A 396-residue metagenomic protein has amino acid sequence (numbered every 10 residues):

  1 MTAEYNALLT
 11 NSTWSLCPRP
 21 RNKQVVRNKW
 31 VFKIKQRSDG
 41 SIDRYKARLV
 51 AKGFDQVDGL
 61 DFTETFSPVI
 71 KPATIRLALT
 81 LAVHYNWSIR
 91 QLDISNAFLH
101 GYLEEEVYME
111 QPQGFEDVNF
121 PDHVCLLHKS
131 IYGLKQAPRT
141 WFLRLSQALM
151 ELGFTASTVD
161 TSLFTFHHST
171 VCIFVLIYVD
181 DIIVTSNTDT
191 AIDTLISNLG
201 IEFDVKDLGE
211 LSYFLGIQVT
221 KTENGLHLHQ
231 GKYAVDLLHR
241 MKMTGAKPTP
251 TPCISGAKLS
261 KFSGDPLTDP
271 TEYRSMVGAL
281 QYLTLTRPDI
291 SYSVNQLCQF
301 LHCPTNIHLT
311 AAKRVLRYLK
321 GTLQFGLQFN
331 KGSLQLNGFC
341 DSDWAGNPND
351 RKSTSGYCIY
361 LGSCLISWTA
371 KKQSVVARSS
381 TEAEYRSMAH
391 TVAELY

Functional and structural regions predicted by a protein language model:
M1-Y396: Long, low-complexity, charge-biased intrinsically disordered regions
